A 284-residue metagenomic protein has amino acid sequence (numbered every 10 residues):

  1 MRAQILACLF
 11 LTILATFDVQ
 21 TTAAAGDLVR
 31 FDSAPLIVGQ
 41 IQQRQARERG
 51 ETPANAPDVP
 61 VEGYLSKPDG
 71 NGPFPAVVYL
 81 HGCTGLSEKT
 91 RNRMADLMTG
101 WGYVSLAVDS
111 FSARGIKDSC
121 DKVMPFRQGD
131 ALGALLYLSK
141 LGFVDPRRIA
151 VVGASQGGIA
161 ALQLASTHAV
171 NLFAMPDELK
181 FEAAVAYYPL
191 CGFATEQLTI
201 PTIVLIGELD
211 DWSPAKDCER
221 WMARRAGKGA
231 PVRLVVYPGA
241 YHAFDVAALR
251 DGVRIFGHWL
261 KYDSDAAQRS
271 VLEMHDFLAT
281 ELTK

Functional and structural regions predicted by a protein language model:
A7-D18: Bacterial N-terminal signal peptides
A24-N71: N-terminal cap/lid segment of alpha/beta-hydrolase-fold proteins
G50-A54, P60-E62, P73-K140, A247-K261: Serine-hydrolase catalytic machinery in alpha/beta-hydrolase-like enzymes
W101, G129-T199: Primarily recognizes the serine-hydrolase "nucleophile elbow" in alpha/beta-hydrolase and SGNH/GDSL folds
I200, P214-R224: Short alpha-helix in the alpha/beta-hydrolase fold that links the catalytic acid
V204-I206: Short beta-strand/loop motif that positions the catalytic acidic residue of the alpha/beta-hydrolase fold
L209-S213: Acidic catalytic loop of the alpha/beta-hydrolase fold
P231-K284: C-terminal catalytic histidine-bearing segment of alpha/beta-hydrolase fold enzymes
